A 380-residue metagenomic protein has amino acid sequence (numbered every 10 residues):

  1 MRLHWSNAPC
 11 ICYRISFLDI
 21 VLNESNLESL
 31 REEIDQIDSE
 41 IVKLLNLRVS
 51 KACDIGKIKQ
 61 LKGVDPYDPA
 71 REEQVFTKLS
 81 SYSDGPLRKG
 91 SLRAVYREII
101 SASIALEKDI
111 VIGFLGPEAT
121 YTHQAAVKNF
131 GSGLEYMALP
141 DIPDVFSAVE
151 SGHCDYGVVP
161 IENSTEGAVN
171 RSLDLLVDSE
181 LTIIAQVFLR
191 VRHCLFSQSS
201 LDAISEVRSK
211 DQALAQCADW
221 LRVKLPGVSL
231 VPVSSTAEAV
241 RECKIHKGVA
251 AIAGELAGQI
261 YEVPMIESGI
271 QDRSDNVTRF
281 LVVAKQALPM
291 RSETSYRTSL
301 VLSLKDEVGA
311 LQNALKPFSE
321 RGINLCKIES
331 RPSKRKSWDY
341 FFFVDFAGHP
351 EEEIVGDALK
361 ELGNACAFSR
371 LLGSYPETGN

Functional and structural regions predicted by a protein language model:
C10-C12: Cysteine-centered motifs
F17-N380: Domain-level signature for soluble enzymes in the chorismate/prephenate branch of the shikimate pathway
